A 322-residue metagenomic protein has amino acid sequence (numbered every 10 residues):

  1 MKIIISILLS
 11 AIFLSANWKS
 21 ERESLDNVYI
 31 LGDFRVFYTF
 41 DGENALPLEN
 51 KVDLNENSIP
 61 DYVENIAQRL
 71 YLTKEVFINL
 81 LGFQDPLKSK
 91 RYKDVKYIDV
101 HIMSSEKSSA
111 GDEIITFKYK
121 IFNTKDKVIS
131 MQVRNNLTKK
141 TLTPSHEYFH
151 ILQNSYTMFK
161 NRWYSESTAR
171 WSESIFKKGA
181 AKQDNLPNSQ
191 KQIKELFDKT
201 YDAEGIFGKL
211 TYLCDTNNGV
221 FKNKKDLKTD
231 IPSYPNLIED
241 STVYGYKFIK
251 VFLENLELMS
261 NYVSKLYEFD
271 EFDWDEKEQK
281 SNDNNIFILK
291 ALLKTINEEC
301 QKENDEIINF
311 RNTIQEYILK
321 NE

Functional and structural regions predicted by a protein language model:
I3-I12: Sec-dependent N-terminal signal peptides
L14-A16: Boundary at the C-terminal end of the N-terminal hydrophobic targeting segment
W18-D33, D41-K120, T141, S145-Y148: Zn2+-dependent metallopeptidase catalytic core
Y71-F83, F149-T157, S174-K178, T211-T216: Sec-exported extracytoplasmic/periplasmic mature domains
I78-V95, T157-S165, K182-N188, N218-E239: Surface-exposed patches in mature extracellular/periplasmic domains of secreted proteins
D126-D198, D202: Zinc-dependent metallopeptidase catalytic helix centered on the HExxH motif and its immediate flanking segment
E204-F207: Amphipathic alpha-helical elements of HEAT/ARM-like alpha-solenoid repeat scaffolds that form extended
L210-E322: Pan-zinc metallopeptidase signature
